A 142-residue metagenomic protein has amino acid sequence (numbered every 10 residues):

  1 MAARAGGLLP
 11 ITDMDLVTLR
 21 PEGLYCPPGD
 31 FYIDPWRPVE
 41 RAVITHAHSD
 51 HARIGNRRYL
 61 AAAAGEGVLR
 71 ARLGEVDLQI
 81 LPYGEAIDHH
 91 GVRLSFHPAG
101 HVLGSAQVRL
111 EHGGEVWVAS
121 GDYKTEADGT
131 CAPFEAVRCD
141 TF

Functional and structural regions predicted by a protein language model:
M1-T12: N-terminal amphipathic/basic-hydrophobic helices that include classical n-h-c signal peptides and signal-anchor
T12-C26, Y32-W36, R41, A47-F142: His/Asp/Glu-rich metal-coordinating catalytic cores of metallo-dependent phosphodiesterases/hydrolases acting on
